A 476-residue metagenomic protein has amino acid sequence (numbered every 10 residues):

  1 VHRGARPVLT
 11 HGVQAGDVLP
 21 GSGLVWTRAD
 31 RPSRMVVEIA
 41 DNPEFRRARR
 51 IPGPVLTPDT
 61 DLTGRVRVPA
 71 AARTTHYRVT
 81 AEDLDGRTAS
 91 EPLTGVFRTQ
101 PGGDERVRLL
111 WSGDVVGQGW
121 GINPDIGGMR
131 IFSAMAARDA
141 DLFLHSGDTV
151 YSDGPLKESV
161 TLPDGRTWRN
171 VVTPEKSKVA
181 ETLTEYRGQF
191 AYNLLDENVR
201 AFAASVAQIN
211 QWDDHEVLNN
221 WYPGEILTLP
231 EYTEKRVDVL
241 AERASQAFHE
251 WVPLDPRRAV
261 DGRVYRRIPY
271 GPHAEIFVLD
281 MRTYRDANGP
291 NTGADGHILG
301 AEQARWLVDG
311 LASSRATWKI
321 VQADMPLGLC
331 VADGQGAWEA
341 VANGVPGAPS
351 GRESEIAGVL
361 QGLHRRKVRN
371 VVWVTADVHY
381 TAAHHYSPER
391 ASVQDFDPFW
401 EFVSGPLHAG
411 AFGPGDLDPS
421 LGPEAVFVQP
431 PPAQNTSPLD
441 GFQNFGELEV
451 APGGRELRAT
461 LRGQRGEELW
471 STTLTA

Functional and structural regions predicted by a protein language model:
V1-A476: Metal-dependent phosphoester/phosphodiester hydrolase catalytic core
